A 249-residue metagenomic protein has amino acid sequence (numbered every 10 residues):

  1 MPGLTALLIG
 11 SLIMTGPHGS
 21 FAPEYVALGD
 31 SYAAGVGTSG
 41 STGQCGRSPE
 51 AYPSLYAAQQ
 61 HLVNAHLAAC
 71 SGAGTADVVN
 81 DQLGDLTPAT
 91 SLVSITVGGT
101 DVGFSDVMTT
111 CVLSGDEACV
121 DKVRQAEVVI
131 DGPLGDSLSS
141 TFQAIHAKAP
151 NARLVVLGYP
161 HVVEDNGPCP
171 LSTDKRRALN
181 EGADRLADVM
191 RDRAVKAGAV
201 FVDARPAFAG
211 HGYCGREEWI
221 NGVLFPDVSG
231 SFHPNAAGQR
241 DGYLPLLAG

Functional and structural regions predicted by a protein language model:
M1-L7, H18-A22, I130-L134: N-terminal export and membrane-targeting signals
S11-S71, G84: Serine-esterase "nucleophile elbow" of acetyl-processing enzymes
E24-G29, A33-G35, N64-A69, S91-T96 (+3 more regions): Structural recognition of the beta-strand scaffold that forms the well-ordered cores of secreted hydrolase catalytic
V36-S48, T109-E117, S231: Acidic/histidine-rich helix-loop elements that form or flank divalent-metal/phosphate-binding sites at the catalytic
A58-V63, S137-L154, R185-V202: A structural motif corresponding to the C-terminal end of an alpha-helix and its immediate exit/capping segment
D77-A89: Short, well-structured alpha-helical segments in soluble
S105-V129, H161-A183: Serine-dependent acyl-ester chemistry module
P160-G249: Catalytic His-Asp segment of secreted/periplasmic serine-dependent ester chemistry enzymes
